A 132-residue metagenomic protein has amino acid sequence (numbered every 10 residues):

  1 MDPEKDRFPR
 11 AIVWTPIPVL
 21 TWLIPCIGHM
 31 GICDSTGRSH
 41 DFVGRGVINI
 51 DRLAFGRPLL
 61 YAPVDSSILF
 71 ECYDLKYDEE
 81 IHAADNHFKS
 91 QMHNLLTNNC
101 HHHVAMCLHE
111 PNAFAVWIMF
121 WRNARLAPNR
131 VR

Functional and structural regions predicted by a protein language model:
M1-W14, P18, I24-I27, I32-N98 (+2 more regions): Non-catalytic ligand/cofactor/substrate-binding and regulatory segments of enzyme domains
C100-R132: Juxtamembrane amphipathic/hinge helix adjacent to a transmembrane helix
